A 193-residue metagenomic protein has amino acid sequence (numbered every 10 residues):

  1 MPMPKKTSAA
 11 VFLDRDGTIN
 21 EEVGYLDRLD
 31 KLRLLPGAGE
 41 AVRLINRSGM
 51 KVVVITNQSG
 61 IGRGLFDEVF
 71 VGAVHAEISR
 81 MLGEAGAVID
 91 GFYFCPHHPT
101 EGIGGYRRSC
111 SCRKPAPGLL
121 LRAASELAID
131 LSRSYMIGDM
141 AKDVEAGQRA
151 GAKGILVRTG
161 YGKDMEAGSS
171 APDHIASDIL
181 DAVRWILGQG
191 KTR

Functional and structural regions predicted by a protein language model:
P2-V53: Active-site neighborhood of HAD-like aspartate-dependent phosphohydrolases
I19-L35, I61-F70, E84-V88, H97 (+1 more regions): Metal-dependent phosphoesterase signature
A38, V42-I78, A87-E101, G147: Substrate-recognition element of Asp-dependent hydrolases with the DxDx(T/V) motif
I78-G83, A124: Conserved hydrophobic residues forming the short capping helix/wall of the S-adenosyl-L-methionine
R108-V144: Conserved Lys-Pro-Asp/Glu-containing loop-to-beta segment of HAD-superfamily phosphomonoesterases, centered on
Y135-H174: Acidic, Mg2+-coordinating phosphoryl-transfer loop and its flanking beta/alpha structural elements, shared across
H174-D178, A182: Short acidic-hydrophobic, aromatic-tinged amphipathic segments that line or gate anion-handling sites
